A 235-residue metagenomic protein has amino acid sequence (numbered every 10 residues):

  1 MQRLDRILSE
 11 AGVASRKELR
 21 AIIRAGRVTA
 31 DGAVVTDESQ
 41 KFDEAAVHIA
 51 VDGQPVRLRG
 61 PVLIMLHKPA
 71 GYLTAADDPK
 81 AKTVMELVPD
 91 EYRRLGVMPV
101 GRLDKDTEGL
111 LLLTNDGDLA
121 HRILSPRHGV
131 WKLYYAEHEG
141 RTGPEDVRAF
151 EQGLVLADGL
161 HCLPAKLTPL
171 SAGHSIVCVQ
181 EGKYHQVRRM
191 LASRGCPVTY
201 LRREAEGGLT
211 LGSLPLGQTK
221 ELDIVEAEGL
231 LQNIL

Functional and structural regions predicted by a protein language model:
M1-L235: Basic, flexible Lys/Arg- and Gly-enriched helix-loop patches that mediate nucleic-acid binding at interfaces with rRNA
